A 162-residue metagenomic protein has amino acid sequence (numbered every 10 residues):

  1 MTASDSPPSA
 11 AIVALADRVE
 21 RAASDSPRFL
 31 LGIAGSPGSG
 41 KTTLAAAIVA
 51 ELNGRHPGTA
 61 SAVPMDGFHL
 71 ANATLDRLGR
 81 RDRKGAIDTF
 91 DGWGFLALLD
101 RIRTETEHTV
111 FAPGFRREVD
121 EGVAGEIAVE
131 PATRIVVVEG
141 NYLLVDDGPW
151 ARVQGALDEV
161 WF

Functional and structural regions predicted by a protein language model:
M1-G32, S36: Extreme N-terminal, non-catalytic leader segments that precede Walker-type/kinase nucleotide-binding cores
P27, T59-S61, R134: The start of beta-strands in P-loop NTPase/AAA+ ATPase cores
K41: Conserved lysine of the Walker
L44: Hydrophobic positions on the alpha1 helix immediately C-terminal to the Walker A/P-loop
A47: Active-site signature of alpha/beta-hydrolase-fold catalytic machinery across serine- and Asp/Cys-nucleophile hydrolases
A50-S61: Post-Walker A helix-loop "phosphate-sensing" segment adjacent to the P-loop in P-loop NTPases
S61-P64, L70-V119: Conserved nucleotide-sensing/catalytic segment adjacent to the nucleotide-binding pocket in NTP-handling enzymes
G122-F162: ATP-dependent NMP and nucleoside kinases share a basic, alpha-helical "lid"
